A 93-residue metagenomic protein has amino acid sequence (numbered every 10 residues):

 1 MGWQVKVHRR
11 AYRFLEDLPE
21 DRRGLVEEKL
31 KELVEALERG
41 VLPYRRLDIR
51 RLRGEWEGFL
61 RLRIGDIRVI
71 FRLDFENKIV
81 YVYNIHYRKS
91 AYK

Functional and structural regions predicted by a protein language model:
M1-D66, F75-N77, S90-K93: Basic, Lys/Arg-enriched alpha-helical interface segments
I70-N84: Short, compact, well-ordered microdomains
I85-K89: Short, solvent-exposed aromatic-acidic interface loops
